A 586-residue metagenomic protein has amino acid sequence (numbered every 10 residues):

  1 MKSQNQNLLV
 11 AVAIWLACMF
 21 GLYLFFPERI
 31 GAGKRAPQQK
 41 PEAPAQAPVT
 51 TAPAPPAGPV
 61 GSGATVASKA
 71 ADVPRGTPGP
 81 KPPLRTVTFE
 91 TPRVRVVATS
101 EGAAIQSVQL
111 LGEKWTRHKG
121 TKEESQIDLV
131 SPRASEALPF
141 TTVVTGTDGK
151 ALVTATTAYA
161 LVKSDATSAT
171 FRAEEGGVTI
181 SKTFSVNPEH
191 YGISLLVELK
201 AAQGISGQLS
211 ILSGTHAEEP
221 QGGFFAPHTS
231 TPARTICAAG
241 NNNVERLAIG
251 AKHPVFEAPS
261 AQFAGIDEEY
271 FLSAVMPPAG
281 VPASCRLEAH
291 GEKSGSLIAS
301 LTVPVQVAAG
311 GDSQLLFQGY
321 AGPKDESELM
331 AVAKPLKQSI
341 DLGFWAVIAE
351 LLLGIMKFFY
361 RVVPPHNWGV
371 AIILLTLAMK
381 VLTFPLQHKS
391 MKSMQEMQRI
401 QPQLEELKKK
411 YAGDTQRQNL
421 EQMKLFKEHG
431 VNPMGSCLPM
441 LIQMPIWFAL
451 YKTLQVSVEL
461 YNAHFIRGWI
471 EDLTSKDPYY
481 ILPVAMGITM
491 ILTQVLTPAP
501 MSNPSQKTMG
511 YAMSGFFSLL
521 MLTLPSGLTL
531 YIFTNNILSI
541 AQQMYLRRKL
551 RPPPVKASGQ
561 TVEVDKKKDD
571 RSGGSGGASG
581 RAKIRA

Functional and structural regions predicted by a protein language model:
M1-V381, P553-A586: Membrane-protein biogenesis/insertion across secretory and organellar systems
N5, G310, V381-W447, I491-L522 (+2 more regions): Membrane-interface amphipathic helices and adjacent TM-edge segments
A11-Y23, W447-L450, V484-T489, G515-F516: Core hydrophobic alpha-helical membrane-spanning segments
M356-P364, F426-G430, M434, I470 (+2 more regions): Alpha-helical membrane-interface segments at transmembrane helix boundaries
P365-N367, L519-T529: Transmembrane helix interruption/hinge and helix-loop junction motifs
A449-M490: Conserved catalytic motifs of ABC-family nucleotide-binding domains
M486-G487, G527-N536: Hydrophobic core segments of alpha-helical transmembrane domains in multi-pass membrane proteins
